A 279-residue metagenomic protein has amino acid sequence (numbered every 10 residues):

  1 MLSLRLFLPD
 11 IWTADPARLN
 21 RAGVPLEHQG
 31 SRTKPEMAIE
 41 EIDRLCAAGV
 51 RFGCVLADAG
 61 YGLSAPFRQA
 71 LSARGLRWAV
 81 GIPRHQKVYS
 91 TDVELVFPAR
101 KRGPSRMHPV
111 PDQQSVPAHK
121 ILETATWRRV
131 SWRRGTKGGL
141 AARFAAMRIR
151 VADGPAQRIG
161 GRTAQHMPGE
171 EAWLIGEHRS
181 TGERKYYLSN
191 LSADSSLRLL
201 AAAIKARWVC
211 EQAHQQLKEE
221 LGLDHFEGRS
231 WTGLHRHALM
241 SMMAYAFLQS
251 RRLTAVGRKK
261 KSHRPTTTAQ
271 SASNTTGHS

Functional and structural regions predicted by a protein language model:
M1-R84: Polybasic low-complexity intrinsically disordered regions
L8, D15-G30, K34, I39-D43 (+4 more regions): A short, flexible helix-boundary coil/loop motif
V55-Y61, W78, Y187, W208-L217 (+1 more regions): Short, conserved catalytic/metal-binding motifs centered on acidic residues
H85-S90: Short gly/pro/ser/thr-enriched loop/turn and capping motifs at secondary-structure boundaries
M167-A172, E177, L200-I204: Low-complexity, glycine/alanine/valine/leucine- and proline-rich hydrophobic stretches
T181-W208: Extended, non-catalytic structural segments that build the interaction scaffolds of large macromolecular assemblies
L199, C210-L217, L253-V256: Extended hydrophobic-aromatic, low-complexity segments
